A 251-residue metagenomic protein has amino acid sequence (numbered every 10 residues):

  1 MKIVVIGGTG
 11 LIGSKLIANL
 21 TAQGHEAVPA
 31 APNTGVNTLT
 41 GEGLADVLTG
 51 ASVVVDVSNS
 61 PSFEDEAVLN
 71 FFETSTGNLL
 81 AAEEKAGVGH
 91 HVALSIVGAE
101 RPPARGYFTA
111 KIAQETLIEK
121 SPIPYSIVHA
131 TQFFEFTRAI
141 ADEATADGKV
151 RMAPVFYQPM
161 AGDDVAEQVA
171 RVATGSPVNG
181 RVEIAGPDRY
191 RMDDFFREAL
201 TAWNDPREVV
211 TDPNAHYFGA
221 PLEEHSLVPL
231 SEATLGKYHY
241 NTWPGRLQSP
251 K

Functional and structural regions predicted by a protein language model:
M1-Q23: N-terminal Rossmann NAD(P)H-binding glycine-rich loop of SDR-like oxidoreductase domains
I6, L69-E73, P103-I112, V155-D163 (+1 more regions): Short-chain dehydrogenase/reductase
A22-A86, I96-G106: NAD(P)H-binding glycine-rich loop region in Rossmannoid oxidoreductase-like domains and their noncatalytic homologs
V54, V165-V169, I184, M192-F195 (+1 more regions): Non-catalytic, hydrophobic alpha-helical segments
G87-H90, S95, T116-F136: Conserved beta-loop-beta element that borders a ligand/cofactor-binding pocket
Y125-S126, A139-M160, D164, E183: A conserved pocket-lining segment of Rossmann-fold NAD(P)-dependent short-chain dehydrogenase/reductase
E135-A141, A146-D147, V172-V182, D205-R207: Glycine/proline-rich active-site loop of Rossmann-fold NAD(P)-dependent oxidoreductases
F196-K251: Mobile cap/lid helix-loop segments that border enzyme active or cofactor-binding sites and regulate substrate access
